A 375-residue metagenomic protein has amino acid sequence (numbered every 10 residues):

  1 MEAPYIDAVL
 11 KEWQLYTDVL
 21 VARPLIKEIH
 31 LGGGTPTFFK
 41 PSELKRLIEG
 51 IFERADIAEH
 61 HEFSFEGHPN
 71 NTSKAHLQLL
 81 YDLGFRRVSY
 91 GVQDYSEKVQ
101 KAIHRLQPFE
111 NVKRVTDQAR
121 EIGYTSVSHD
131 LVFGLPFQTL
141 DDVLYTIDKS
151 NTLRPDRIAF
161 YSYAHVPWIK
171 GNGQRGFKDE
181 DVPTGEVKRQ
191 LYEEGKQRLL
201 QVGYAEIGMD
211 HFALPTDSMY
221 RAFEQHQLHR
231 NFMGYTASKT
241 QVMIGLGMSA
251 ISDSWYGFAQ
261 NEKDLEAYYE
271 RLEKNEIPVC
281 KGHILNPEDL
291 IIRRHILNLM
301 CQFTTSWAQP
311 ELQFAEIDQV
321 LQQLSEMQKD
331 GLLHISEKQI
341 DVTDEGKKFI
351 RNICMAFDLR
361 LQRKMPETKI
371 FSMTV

Functional and structural regions predicted by a protein language model:
E2-V19, L25-F314, T374: C-terminal scaffold of the Radical SAM
V99, E224, Q339-F357: Short, cationic-aromatic polyanion-contact patches
P278, T304-T305, L333, R363-P366: Intrinsically disordered or highly flexible coil/loop and linker segments, enriched in small and charged/polar residues
R294, Q302, L324-E326, D330: Flexible mid-to-C-terminal extensions adjoining Fe-S/redox cofactors in radical SAM and related proteins
M300-Q302, S336-K338, E345: Short, loop-centered acidic/histidine patches that primarily coordinate divalent metals
F314-Q328: Short amphipathic alpha-helical interaction segments
Q328-K338: A short, conserved structural fragment
K347-V375: Short, amphipathic alpha-helical interaction segments positioned at domain boundaries
